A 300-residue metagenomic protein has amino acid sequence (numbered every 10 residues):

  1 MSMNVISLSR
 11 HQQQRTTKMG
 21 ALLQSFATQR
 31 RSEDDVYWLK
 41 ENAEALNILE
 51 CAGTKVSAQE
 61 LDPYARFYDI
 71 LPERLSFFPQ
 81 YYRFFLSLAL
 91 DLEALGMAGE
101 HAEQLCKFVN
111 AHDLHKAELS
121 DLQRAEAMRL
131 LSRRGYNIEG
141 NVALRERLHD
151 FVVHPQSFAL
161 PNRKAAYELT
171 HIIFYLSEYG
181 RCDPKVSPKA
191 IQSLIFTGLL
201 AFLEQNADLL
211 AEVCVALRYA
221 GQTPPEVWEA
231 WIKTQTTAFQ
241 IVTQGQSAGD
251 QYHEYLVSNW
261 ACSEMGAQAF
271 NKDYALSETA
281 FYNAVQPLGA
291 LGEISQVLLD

Functional and structural regions predicted by a protein language model:
M1-T54, K107-H112, Y219-D300: Terminal, non-catalytic domain-edge segments
L8, V56-E60, V186: HEAT/armadillo-like alpha-solenoid scaffolds in large eukaryotic assembly and transport factors
Q12-L23, S32, D62, H101 (+2 more regions): Membrane-targeting and insertion segments and their boundary/processing signals
R30-E93: An N-terminal, globular interaction/scaffold subdomain
A65-T223, E229-T236: Eukaryote-skewed repeat-based solenoidal scaffolds used as protein-protein interaction platforms, primarily
